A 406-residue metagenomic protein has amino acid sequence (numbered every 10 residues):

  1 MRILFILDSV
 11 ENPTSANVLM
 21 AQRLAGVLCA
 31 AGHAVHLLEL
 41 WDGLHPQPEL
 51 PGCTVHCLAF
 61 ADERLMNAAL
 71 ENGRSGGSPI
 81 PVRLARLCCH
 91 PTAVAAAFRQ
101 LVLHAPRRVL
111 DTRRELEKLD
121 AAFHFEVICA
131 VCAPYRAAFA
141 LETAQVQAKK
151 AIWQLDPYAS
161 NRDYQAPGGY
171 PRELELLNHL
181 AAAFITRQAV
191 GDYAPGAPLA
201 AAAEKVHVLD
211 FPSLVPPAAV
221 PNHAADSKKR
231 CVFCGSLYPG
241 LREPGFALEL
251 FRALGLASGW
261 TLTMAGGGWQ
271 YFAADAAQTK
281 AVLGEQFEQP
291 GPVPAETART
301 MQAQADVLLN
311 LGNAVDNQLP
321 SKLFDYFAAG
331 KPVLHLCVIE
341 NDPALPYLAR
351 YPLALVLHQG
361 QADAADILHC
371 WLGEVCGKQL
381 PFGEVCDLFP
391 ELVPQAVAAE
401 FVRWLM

Functional and structural regions predicted by a protein language model:
M1-L65, A182, L214, R252-L254: N-terminal subdomain of nucleotide-sugar transferases
R23, R107, E117, R136 (+1 more regions): Membrane-proximal helix-turn-helix segments that form the acceptor-binding/catalytic region of lipid-linked
G43-R107: A conserved catalytic-core segment of Leloir-type glycosyltransferases
L116-A137, A151: Short N-terminal targeting/anchoring amphipathic segment
N178-V206: A short, active-site helix/loop in glycosyltransferases that binds the activated sugar's phosphate group
H223-R242: Conserved donor-binding/catalytic core segment of Leloir-type glycosyltransferases
G266, A273-T297: Nucleotide-activated donor-binding/catalytic signature segment of Leloir-type glycosyltransferases, i.e., the conserved
A303, V307-F389: Catalytic binding pocket for nucleotide-activated donors in carbohydrate/polymer assembly enzymes
